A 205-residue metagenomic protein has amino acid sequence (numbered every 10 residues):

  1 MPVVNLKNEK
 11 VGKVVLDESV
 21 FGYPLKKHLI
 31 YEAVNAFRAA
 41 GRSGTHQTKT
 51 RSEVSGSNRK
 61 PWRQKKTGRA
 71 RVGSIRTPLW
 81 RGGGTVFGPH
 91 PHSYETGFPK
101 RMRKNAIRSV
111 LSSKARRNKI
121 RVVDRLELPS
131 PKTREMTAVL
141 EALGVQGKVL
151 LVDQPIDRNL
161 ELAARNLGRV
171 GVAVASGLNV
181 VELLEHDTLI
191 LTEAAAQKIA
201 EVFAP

Functional and structural regions predicted by a protein language model:
M1-S43, G88-P205: Extended polybasic, low-complexity segments that bind anionic RNA or targeting/receptor surfaces
T48-F87: Glycine/serine-rich anion-binding loops at beta->alpha junctions that coordinate negatively charged ligand groups
